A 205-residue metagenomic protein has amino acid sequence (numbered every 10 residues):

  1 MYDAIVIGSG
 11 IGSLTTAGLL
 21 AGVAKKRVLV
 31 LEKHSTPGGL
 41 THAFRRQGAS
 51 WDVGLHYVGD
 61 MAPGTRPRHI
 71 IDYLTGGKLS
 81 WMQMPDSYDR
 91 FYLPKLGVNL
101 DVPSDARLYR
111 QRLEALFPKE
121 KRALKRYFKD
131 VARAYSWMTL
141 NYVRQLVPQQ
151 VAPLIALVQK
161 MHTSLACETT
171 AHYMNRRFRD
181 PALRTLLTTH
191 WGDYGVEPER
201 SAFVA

Functional and structural regions predicted by a protein language model:
Y2-S136: N-terminal glycine-rich phosphate/pyrophosphate-binding loop and immediately adjacent elements
L19, R46-A49, Q149-P153, A205: A short alpha-helix capping/helix-coil boundary motif
P67, S201-A205: A short mid-domain helix/strand-loop element embedded in enzyme catalytic domains that forms or borders the active-site
K95-A202: Rossmann-like flavin
